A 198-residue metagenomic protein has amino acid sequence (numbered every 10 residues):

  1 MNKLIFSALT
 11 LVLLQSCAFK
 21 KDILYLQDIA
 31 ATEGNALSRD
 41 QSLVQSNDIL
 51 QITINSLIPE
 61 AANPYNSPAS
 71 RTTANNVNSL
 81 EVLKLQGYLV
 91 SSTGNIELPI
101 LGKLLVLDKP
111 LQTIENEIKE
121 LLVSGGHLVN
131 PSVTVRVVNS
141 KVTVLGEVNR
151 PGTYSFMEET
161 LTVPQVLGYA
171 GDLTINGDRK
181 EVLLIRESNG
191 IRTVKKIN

Functional and structural regions predicted by a protein language model:
M1-Q15: Sec-dependent bacterial lipoprotein signal peptides
N2, C17-N198: Ser/Thr/Pro/Gly-biased, low-complexity, turn-/loop-rich segments that often occur immediately after N-terminal
